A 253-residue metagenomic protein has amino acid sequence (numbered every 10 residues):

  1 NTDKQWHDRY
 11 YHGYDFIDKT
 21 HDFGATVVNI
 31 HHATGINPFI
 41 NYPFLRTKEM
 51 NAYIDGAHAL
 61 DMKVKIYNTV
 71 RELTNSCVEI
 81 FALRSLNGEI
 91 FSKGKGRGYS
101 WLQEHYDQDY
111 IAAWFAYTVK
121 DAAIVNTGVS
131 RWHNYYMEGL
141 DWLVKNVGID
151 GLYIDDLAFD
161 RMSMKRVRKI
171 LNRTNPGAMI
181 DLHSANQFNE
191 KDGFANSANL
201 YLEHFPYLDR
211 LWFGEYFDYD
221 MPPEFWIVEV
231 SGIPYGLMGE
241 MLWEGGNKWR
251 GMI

Functional and structural regions predicted by a protein language model:
T2-D141, K145-I149, R161, K169: Aromatic-lined carbohydrate-binding/catalytic grooves of carbohydrate-active enzymes
A25-V28, M62-V64, D150-L152, A178-I180 (+2 more regions): Hydrophobic beta-strand segments of well-ordered beta-sheets in folded domains
M62-C77, Y153-D160, M164, R168-F205 (+1 more regions): Aromatic-lined carbohydrate-recognition surfaces of secreted/lumenal glycan-active proteins
F81, L86-T118, N175-I253: Glycan-recognition surfaces
